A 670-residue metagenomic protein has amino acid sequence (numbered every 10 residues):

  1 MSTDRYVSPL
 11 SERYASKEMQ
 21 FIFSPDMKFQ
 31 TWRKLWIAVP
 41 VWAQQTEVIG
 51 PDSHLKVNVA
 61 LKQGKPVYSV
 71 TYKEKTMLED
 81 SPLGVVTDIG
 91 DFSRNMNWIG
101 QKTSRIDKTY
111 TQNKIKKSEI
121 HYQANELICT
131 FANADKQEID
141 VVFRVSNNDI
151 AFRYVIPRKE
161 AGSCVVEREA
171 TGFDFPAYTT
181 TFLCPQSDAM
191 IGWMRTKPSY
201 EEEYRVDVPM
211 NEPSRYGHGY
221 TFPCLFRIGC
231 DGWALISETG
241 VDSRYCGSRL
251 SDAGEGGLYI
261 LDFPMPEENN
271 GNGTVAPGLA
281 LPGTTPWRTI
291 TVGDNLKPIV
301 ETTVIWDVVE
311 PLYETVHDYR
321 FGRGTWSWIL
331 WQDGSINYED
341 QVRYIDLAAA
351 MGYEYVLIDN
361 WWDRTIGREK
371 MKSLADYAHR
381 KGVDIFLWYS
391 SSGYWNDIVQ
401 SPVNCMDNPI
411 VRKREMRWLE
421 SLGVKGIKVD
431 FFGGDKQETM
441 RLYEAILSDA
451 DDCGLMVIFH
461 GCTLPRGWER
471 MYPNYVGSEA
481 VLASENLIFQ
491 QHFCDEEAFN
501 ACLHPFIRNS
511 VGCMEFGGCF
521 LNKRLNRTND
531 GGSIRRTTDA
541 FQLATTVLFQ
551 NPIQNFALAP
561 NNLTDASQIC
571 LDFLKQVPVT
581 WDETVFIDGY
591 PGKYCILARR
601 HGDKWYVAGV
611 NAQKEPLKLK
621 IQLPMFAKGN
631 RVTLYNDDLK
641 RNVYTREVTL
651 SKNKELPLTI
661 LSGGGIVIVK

Functional and structural regions predicted by a protein language model:
M1, I22-Q45: Bacterial Sec-dependent N-terminal signal peptides
Q45-E301: N-terminal accessory beta-strand-rich subdomains and adjacent acidic, glycine-rich linkers that precede catalytic cores
S118-H121, Q576-L597: Edge strands and adjacent loops of beta-rich recognition modules
A280-M351, Y355: An acidic-aromatic substrate-binding cleft motif
L357-T538: Aromatic- and carboxylate-enriched substrate-binding clefts and catalytic-loop regions of carbohydrate-active enzymes
A540, A544-F586: Catalytic cores of secreted or luminal carbohydrate-active enzymes
Y590-K628, I666-I668: Carbohydrate-binding surface patches
V648-K670: C-terminal beta-strand-rich structural cap/linker in extracellular carbohydrate-active enzymes
